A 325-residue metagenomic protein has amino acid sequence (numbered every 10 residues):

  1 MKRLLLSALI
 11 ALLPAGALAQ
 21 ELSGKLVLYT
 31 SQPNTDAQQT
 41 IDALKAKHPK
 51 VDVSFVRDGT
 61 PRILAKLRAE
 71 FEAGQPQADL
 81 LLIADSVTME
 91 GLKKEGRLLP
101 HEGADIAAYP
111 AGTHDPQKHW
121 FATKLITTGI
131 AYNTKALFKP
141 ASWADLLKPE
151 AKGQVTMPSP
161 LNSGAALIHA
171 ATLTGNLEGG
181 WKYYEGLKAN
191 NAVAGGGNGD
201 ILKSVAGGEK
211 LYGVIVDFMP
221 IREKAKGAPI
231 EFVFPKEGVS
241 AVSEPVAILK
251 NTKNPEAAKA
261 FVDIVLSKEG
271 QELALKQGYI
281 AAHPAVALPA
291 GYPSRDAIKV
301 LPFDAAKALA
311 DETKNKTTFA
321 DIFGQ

Functional and structural regions predicted by a protein language model:
L13-A19: Sec/Tat signal peptide C-region and signal peptidase I cleavage site
S23, V27, S31-Q38, D58-P61 (+1 more regions): Extracytoplasmic ligand-binding site segments that recognize negatively charged/polar headgroups
Q39-F55: Short alpha-helix C-terminal cap/hinge motif
V87-G91, L211-P229, G278: A ligand-binding cleft/hinge motif common to bilobed small-molecule-binding domains
L98-D105, H119-A122, A144, Y212 (+3 more regions): Short beta-strand->loop
A111, I126-T127, E185-L187, A194-G195 (+2 more regions): Periplasmic-binding protein-like
G180, A282-Q325: An extracytoplasmic/periplasmic, membrane-proximal ligand-sensing/linker region
S240, L249-F303: Mature extracytoplasmic/periplasmic domains
